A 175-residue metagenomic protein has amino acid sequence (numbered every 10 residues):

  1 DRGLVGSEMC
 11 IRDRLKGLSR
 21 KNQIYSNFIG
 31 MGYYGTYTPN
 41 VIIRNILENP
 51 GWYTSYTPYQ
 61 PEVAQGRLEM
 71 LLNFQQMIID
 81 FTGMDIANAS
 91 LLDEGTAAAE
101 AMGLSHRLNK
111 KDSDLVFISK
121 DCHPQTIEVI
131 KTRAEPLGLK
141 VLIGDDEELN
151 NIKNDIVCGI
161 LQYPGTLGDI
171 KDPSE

Functional and structural regions predicted by a protein language model:
D1-G6, C10: Single conserved hydrophobic/aromatic residue that forms the stacking wall/gate of nucleotide- or nucleobase-binding
I11-K21, G30-G35: Terminal domain-initiation and capping elements
L15-Q23, Q75, I79-I86, S105-N109 (+1 more regions): Structural signal for hydrophobic packing residues in well-ordered secondary-structure cores of soluble enzyme domains
R20, Y37-A64, L68, Q75-I79 (+1 more regions): Glycine-rich phosphate-binding segment of PLP-dependent enzymes
S26, Y59-A64, D80-A99: Short loop-beta-helix segment that forms the pyridoxal 5′-phosphate
S26-G32, D114: Short coil/turn segments at secondary-structure boundaries
P58-G66, I86-S90, D114-D121, Q162: Flexible, glycine/proline-enriched loop segments at strand-loop-helix junctions that form or flank small-ligand binding
T96-E175: Conserved PLP-enzyme active-site core in the AAT-like
